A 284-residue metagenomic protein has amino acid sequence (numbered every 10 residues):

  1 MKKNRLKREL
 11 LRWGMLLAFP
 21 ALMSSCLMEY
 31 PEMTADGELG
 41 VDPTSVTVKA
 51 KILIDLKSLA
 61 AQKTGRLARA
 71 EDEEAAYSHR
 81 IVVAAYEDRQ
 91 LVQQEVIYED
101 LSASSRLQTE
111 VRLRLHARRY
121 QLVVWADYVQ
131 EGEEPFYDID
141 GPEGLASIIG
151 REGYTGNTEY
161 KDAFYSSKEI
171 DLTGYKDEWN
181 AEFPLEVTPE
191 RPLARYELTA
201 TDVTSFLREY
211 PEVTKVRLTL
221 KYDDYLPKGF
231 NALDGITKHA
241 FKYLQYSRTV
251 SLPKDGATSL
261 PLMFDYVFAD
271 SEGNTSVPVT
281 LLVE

Functional and structural regions predicted by a protein language model:
K2-M15: Bacterial N-terminal signal peptides that target proteins for export
S24-S25: C-terminal motif of bacterial Sec signal peptides marking the signal peptidase cleavage site
P31-T47, P184-A194: Beta-strand-rich domain onsets/edges
T34, E38, T47-E74, A200-F206: Short amphipathic, basic-aromatic surface patches that mediate peripheral association with negatively charged
K49-D55, A84, W125, E197-T201 (+1 more regions): Residue-level recognition of well-ordered beta-strand positions that form the cores of beta-sheet-rich folds across
S58-T64, R69-A76, R80-R195: Short, low-hydrophobicity acidic/polar segments
D72-F136, F206-E284: Tryptophan-paired
E182-L218: A surface/extracellular/periplasmic glyco- and lipid-processing/surface-interacting theme
